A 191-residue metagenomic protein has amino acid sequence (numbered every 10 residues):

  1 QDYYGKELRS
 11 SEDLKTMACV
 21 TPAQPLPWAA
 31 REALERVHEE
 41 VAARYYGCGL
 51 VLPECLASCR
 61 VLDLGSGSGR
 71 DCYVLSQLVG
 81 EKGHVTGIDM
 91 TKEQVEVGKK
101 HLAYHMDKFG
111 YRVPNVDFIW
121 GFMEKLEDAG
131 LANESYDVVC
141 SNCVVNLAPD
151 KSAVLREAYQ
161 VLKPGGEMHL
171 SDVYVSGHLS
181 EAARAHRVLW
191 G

Functional and structural regions predicted by a protein language model:
Q1-Q24: N-terminal auxiliary segments of SAM/dcSAM-dependent transferases
V20-R60, V74-L78: Conserved alpha-helix/loop element of class I SAM-dependent methyltransferases that forms part of the SAM/SAH-binding
L56-L64, S68-E127: Class I SAM-dependent methyltransferase SAM/SAH-binding core
G80, A148-P149, L162-K163: Helix-to-beta-strand junctions that scaffold the AdoMet/dcAdoMet cofactor pocket in Class I SAM-dependent enzymes
K125-V139: A short acidic, Gly/Pro-enriched loop at the edge of an enzyme's catalytic core that lines a small-molecule cofactor
D137-D150: A short SAM/SAH-binding and catalytic strip from SAM-dependent methyltransferases
S152-E167: A short glycine-rich, Lys/Arg-flanked "PGG" loop and its adjoining helix->strand segment in the class I
V173-G191: Short, glycine-/aromatic-enriched active-site segment of Class I SAM-dependent methyltransferases
